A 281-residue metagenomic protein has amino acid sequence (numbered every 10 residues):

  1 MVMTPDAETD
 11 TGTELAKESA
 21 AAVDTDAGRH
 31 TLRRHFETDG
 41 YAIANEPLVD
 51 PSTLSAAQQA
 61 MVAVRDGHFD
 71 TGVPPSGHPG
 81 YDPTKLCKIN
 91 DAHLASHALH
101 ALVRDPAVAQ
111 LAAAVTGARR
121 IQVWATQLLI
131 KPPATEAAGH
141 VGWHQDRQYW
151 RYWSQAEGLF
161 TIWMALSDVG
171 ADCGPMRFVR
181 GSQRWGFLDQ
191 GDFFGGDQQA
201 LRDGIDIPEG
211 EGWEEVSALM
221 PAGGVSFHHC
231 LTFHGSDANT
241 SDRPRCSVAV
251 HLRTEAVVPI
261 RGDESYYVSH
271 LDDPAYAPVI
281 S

Functional and structural regions predicted by a protein language model:
V2-D39, A44-W143, W150-W153, G191 (+1 more regions): Non-heme Fe(II)-dependent double-stranded beta-helix
R119, Y152-Q155, M164-P175, Q183: Active-site region of the double-stranded beta-helix
Q127, Q145-R147, M164-D168, R180: Short, structured patches in soluble enzyme cores that scaffold and shape functional sites
H140-Q148, C230-D237, V250, T254: Histidine-centered catalytic micro-motifs
T161-M164, R180, H228, R243-V257: A short hydrophobic beta-strand segment most commonly corresponding to one strand of the jelly-roll/cupin
I162, H234-S241: Short beta-strand His + acidic residue motifs that chelate non-heme Fe in jelly-roll/DSBH and cupin folds
V169-F233, V257, P274-A275: Double-stranded beta-helix
D189, A238-T240, V258-D263: Short conserved micro-motifs at the rims of enzyme active sites and ligand-binding pockets
